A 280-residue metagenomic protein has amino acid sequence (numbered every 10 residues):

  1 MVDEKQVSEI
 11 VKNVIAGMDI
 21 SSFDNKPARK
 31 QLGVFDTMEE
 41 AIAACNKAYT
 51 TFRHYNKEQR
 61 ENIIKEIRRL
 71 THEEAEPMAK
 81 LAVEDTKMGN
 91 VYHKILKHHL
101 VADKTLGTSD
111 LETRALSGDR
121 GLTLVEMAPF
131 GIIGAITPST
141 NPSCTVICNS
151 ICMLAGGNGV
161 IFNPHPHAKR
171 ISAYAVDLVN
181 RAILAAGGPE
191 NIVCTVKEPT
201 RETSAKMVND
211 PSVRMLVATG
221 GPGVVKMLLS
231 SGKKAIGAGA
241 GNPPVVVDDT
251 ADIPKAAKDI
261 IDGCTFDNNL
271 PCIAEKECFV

Functional and structural regions predicted by a protein language model:
D3-L124, C152: N-terminal Rossmann-like NAD(P)+-binding subdomain of aldehyde/semialdehyde dehydrogenases
V11, R60, I133, N141 (+4 more regions): Buried hydrophobic positions in well-ordered alpha/beta secondary-structure cores of metabolic enzymes
G17-S21, A48-Y55, L70, E74 (+6 more regions): Change "in soluble alpha/beta enzymes" to "in soluble alpha/beta proteins
L32, V225-V280: ALDH superfamily catalytic-core signature
E61-E66, T200-M215, G223, I273-V280: Aldehyde/semialdehyde dehydrogenase
L111-A182, A186, S231-A235, N242-P243 (+1 more regions): Conserved small-residue-rich beta-alpha loop and adjacent elements that most often cradle the phosphate/pyrophosphate
E112-V125, V193-R214: A structured beta-alpha segment of the ubiquitous adenosine-cofactor-binding alpha/beta core
C152-M153, M207, M227-L228: Hydrophobic/aromatic ligand-binding patch that stacks against planar heteroaromatic rings of cofactors or nucleotides
